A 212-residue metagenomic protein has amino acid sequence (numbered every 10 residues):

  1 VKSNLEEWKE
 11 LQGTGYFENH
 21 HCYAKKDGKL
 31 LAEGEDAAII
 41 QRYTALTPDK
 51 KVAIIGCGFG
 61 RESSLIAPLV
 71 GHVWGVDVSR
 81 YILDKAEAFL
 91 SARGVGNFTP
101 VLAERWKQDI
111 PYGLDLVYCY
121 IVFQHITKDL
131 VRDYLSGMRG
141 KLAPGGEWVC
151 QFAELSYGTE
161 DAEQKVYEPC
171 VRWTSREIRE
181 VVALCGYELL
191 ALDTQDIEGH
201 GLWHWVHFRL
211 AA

Functional and structural regions predicted by a protein language model:
V1-P48, G58-I110, I126-D133, G137 (+1 more regions): Class I (Rossmann-like) S-adenosyl-L-methionine-dependent methyltransferase catalytic domain, capturing the SAM-binding
I54: Class I SAM-dependent methyltransferase core
Y118: A conserved beta-strand element that flanks and buttresses the S-adenosyl-L-methionine
I121-V122: Short catalytic micro-motifs in class I SAM-dependent methyltransferases
